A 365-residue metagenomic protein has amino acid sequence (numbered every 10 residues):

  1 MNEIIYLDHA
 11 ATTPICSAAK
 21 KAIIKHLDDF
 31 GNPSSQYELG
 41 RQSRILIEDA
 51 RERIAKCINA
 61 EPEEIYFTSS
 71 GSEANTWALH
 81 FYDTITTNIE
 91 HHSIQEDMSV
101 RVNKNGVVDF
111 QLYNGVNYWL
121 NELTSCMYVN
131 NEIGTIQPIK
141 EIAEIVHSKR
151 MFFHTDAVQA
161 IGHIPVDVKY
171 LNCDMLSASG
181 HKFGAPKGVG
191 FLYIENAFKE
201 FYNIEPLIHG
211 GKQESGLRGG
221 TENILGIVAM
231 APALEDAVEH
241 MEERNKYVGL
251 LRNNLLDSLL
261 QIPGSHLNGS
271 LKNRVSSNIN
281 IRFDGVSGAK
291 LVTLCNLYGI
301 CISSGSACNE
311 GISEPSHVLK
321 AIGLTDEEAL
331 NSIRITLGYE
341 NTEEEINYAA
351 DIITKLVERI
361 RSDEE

Functional and structural regions predicted by a protein language model:
M1-E365: Pyridoxal 5′-phosphate
